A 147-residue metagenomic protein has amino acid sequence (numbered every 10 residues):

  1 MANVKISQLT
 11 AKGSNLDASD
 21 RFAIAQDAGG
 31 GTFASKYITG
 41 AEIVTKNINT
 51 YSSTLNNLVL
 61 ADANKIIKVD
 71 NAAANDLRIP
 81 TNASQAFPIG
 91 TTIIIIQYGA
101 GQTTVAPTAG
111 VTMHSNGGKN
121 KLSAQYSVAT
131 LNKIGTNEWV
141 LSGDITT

Functional and structural regions predicted by a protein language model:
M1-E42: Extracellular "spike/adhesin" assembly and maturation modules and analogous cytosolic coiled-coil scaffolds
M1-N3, A18, D27, E42-A109 (+1 more regions): Exposed extracellular interaction/assembly regions and N-terminal maturation sites
A109-Q125: Terminal beta-strand-rich extracellular "head" domains that mediate receptor/glycan or other ligand binding
S127-A129: Short strand-edge motifs at loop-to-beta-strand transitions and within beta-strands of extracellular beta-rich domains
